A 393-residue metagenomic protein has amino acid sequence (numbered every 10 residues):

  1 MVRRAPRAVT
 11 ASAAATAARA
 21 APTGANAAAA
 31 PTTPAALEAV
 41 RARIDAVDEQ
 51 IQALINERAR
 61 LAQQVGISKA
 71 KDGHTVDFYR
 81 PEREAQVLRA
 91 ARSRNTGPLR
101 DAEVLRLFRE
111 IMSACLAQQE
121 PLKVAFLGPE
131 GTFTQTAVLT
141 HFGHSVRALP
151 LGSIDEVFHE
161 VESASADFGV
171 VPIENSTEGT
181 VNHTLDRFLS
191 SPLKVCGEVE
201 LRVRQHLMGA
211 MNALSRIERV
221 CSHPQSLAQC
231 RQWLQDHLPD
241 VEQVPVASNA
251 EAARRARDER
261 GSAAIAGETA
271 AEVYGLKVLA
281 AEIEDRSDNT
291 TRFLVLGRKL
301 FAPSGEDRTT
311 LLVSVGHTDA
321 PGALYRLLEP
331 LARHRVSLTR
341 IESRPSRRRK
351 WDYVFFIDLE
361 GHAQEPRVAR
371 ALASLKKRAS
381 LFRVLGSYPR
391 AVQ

Functional and structural regions predicted by a protein language model:
V2-Q393: Domain-level signature for soluble enzymes in the chorismate/prephenate branch of the shikimate pathway
